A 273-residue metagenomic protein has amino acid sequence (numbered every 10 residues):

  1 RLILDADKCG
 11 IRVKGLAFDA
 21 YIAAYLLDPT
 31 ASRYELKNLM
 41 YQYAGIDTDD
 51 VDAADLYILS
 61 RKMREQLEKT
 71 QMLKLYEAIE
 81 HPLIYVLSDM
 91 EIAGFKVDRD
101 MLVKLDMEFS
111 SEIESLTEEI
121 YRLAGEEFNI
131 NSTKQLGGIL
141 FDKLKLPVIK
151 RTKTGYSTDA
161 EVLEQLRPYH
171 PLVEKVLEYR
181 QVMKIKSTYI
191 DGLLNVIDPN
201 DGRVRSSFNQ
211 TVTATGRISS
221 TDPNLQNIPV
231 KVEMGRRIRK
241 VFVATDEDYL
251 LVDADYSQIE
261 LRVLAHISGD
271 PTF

Functional and structural regions predicted by a protein language model:
R1, L251-D253: Acidic beta-strand-to-loop metal/phosphate-binding motif
R1-L67: Charged catalytic and DNA/RNA-contacting regions of genome-maintenance and nucleic-acid-processing enzymes
D7, A31, Y43, A54-R236 (+3 more regions): Conserved "right-hand" nucleotidyltransferase catalytic core of DNA-directed polymerases
C9-R12, H266-D270: Short, solvent-exposed amphipathic alpha-helical segments in soluble enzyme and RNA/protein-processing domains
V13-L16, A20-Y21, R236-V243, D255: A signal for specific C-terminal beta-sheet/loop modules enriched in small/flexible residues with GP/PG/PP motifs
